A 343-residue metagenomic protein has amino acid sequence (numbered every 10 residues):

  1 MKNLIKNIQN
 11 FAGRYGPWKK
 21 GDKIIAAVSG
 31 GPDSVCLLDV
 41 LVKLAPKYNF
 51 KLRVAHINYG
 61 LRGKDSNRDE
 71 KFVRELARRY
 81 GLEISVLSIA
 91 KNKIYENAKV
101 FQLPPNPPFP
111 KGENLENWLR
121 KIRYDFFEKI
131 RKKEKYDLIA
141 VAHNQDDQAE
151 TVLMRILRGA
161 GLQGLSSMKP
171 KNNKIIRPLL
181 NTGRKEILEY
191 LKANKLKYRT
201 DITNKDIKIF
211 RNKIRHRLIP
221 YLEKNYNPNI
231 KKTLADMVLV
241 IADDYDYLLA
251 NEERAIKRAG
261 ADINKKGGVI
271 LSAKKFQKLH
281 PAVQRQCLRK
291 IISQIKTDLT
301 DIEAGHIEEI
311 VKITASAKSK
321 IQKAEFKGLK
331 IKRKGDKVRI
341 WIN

Functional and structural regions predicted by a protein language model:
M1, I5, E70, L180 (+4 more regions): A structural signal for well-ordered alpha-helical scaffolds and beta->alpha junctions
K2-R155, K185, K275: ATP-dependent adenylation/nucleotidyltransferase module used to activate substrates
L4-D33, F50-I57, I89-K91, V100 (+5 more regions): AMP-forming adenylation/ATP pyrophosphatase catalytic core
L41, L191, K334: Short hydrophobic alpha-helical segments of the AMP-binding
N67, K208, P228-K231, T300-A304: Non-catalytic, surface-exposed connector residues within folded enzymatic/regulatory domains
K133, L138-A142, D147-M237, I241 (+2 more regions): Catalytic subdomain that performs nucleotidyl-dependent activation
